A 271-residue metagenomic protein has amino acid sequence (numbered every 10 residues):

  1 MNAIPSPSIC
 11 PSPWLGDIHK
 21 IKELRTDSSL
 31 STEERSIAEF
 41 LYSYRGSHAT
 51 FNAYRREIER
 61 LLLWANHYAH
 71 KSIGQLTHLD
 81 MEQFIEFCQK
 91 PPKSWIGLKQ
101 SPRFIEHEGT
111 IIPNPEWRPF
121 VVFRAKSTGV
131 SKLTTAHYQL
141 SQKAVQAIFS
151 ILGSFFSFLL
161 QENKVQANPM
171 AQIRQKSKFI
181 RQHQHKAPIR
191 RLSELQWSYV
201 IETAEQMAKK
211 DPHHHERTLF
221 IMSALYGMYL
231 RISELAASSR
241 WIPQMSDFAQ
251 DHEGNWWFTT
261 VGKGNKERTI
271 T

Functional and structural regions predicted by a protein language model:
M1-S47: N-terminal DNA-binding module of tyrosine recombinases/phage integrases
E33-E34, R217-T218, G254: N-terminal alpha-helical segment
A38-N52, E59-A187, M207-A208: N-terminal core-binding DNA-recognition domain of tyrosine recombinases/integrases
Q142, Y199-I232: Basic, Lys/Arg- and aromatic-enriched nucleic-acid-binding interface segment
A147, G153, R217, L230-S233 (+2 more regions): Short, cationic motifs built from Arg/Lys/His that form the positively charged side of catalytic pockets
G153, N163, A224-S239: A short, glycine-centered helix-capping/turn motif at helix boundaries that positions DNA-contacting or catalytic
I180-E202, N265-T271: DNA breakage-rejoining catalytic core of tyrosine-based enzymes
A237-T271: Conserved tyrosine-mediated DNA breakage-rejoining catalytic core shared by Y-recombinases
